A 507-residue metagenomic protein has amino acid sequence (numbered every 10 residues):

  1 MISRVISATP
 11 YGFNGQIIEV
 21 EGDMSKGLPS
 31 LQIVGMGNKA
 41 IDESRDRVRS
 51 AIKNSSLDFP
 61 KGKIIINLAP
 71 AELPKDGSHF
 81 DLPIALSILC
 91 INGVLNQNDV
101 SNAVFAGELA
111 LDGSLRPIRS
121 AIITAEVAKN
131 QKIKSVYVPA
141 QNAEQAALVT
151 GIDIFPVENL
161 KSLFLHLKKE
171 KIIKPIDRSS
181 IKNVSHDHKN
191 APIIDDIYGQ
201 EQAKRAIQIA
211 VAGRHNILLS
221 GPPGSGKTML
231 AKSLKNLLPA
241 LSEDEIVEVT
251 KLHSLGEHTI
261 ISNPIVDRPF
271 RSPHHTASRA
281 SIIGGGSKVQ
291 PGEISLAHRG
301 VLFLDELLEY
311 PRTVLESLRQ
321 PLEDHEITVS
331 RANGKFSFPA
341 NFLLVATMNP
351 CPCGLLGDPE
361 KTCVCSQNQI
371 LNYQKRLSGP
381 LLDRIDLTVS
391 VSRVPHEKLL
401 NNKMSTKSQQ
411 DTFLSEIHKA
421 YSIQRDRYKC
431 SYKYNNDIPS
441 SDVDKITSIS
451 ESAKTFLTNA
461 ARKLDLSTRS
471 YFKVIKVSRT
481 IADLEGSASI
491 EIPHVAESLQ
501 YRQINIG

Functional and structural regions predicted by a protein language model:
M1-L218, P222-T228, S330, S470-Y471 (+1 more regions): Peripheral, non-AAA+ core regions of ATP-driven protein-machinery
V34, A40-R45, D58-P60, N67-G77 (+2 more regions): Basic, amphipathic alpha-helical bundle interface domains used for macromolecular binding and assembly
F59-G62, D99-V100, K132, T150 (+9 more regions): Short loop/turn elements that form and flank the Walker-type P-loop nucleotide-binding site in RecA-like NTPase cores
L111, L302-F303, E309-Y310: Residues immediately C-terminal
K171-I209, G213, L241-I294: P-loop NTPase nucleotide-binding/switch module
L219-H258, D324: Walker A/P-loop
R299, D305-L307, S317: Walker B catalytic acidic pair
